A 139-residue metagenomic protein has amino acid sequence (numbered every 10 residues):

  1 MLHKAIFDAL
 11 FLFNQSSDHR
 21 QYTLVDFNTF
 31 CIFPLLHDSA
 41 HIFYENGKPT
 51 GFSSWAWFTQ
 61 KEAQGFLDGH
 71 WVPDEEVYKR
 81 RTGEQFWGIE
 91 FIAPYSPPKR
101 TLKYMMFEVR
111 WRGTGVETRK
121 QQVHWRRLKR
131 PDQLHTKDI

Functional and structural regions predicted by a protein language model:
M1, N28-P34, M106-R112: Short linear motifs in intrinsically disordered
M1-D26: Short amphipathic alpha-helix that is part of the acyltransferase structural core
F30-I42, G51, F58-A63: A short helix-loop-beta-strand connector motif used in the catalytic cores of GNAT acetyltransferases and, in some
L35-D38, K48, G83, R100: Short, well-structured alpha-helical interface segments that form or flank functional binding sites
Y44, A56, I89: Residue-level detector of conserved, well-ordered beta-strand and adjacent loop positions that form binding/recognition
G47-S53, F86: Glycine-rich phosphate/pyrophosphate-binding loop shared by adenosine-nucleotide-utilizing enzymes
A63-K137: Acyl-donor binding region in acyl/amide transferases
